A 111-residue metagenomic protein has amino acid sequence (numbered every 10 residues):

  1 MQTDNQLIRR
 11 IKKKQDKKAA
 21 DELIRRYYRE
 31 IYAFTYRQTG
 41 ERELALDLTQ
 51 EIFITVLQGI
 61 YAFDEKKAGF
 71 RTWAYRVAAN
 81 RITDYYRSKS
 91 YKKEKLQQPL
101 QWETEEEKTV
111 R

Functional and structural regions predicted by a protein language model:
M1-R29: N-terminal module of bacterial RNA polymerase sigma factors
D4-N5, K92-R111: Internal acidic/polar
L7, A19-A20, L48, F70 (+1 more regions): Hydrophobic side chains within well-formed alpha-helices
K12-K13, F53-K67, S90: Sigma70-family region 2
I24-E43, G59: Amphipathic, Lys/Arg- and hydrophobic-enriched alpha-helical face
A33, D47-I54, A68-N80: Structural recognition of an alpha-helix C-terminal capping motif at a helix-to-coil junction
A62, R76-Q97: Arg/Lys-rich amphipathic alpha helix in sigma70-family domain 2
